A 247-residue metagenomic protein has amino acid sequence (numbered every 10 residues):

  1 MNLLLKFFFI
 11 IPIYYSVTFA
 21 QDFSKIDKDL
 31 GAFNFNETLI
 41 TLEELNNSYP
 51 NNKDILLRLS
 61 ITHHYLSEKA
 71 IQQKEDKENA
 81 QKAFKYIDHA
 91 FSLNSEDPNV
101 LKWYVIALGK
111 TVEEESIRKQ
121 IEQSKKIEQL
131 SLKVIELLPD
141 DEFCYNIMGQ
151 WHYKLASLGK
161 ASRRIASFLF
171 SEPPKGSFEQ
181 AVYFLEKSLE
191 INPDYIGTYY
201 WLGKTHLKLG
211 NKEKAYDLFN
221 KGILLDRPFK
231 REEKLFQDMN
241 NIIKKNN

Functional and structural regions predicted by a protein language model:
K6-Y15: Bacterial N-terminal signal peptides
V17-E68: N-terminal leader/linker segments that initiate helical-solenoid repeat arrays
Q21-L30, L57, K102, N146 (+3 more regions): Alpha-helical tetratricopeptide repeat
S24, R58, T62-Y65, W103 (+5 more regions): "A position-specific structural signal for the A-helix of alpha-solenoid helical repeats
D29, T62-E96, W103-D140, Q150-S188 (+2 more regions): Short coil/linker segments at helix-helix boundaries
I196-L235: C-terminal/domain-terminus segments
